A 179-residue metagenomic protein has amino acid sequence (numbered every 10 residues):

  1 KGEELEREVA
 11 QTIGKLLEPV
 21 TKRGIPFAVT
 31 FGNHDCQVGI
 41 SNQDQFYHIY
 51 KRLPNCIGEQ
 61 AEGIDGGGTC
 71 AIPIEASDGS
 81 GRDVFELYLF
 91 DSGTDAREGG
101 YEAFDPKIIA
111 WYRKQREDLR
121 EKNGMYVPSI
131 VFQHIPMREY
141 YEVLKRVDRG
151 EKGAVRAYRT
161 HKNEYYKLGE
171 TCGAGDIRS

Functional and structural regions predicted by a protein language model:
K1: Active-site-adjacent substrate/metal-binding segments within catalytic domains of carbohydrate-active enzymes
L5-E6, A10, G124-S179: Active-site-proximal segments of metal-dependent phosphoesterases and phosphodiesterases across multiple
E8-M125, G150-A157, Y165: Extended active-site neighborhood of metal-dependent phosphoesterases/phosphodiesterases
